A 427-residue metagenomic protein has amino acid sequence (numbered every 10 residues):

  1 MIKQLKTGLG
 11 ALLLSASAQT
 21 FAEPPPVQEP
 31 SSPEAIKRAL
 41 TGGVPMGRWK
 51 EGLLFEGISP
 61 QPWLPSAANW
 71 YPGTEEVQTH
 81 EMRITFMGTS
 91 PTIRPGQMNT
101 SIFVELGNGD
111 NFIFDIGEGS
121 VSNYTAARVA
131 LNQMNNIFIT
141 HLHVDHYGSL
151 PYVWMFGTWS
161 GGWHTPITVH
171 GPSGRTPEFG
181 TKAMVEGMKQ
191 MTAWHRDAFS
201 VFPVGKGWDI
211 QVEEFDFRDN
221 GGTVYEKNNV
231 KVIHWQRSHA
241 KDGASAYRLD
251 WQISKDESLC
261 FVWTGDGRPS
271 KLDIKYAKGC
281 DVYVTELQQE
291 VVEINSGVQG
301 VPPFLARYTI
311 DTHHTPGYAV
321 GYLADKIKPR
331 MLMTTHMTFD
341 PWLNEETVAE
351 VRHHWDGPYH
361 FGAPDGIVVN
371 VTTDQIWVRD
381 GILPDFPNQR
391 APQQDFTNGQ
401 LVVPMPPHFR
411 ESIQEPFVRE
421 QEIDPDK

Functional and structural regions predicted by a protein language model:
M1-L9: Bacterial N-terminal signal peptides that target proteins for export
S15-S17: N-terminal signal peptide c-region/cleavage motif recognized by signal peptidases
E23-P24, Q252-S254, S258-C260, R268-G366: Cap/insert and terminal regions of metallo-dependent hydrolase folds
E23-V262, K271, E345-Q375, D385 (+2 more regions): Binuclear metal-dependent hydrolase catalytic cores
H336, Q375-R379: Short, charged/polar, Gly/Pro-enriched secondary-structure boundary elements
M405-P407: AMP-forming adenylation/ATP pyrophosphatase catalytic core
